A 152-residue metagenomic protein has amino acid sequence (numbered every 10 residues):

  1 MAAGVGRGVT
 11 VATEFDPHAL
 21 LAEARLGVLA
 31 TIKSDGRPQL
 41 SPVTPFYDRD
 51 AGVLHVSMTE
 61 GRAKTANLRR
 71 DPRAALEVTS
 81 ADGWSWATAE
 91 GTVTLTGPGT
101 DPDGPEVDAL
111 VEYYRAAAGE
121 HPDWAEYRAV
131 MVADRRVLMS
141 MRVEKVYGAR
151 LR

Functional and structural regions predicted by a protein language model:
M1-L26: Extreme N-terminal tail/first-helix region
A2-T10, S85-R152: Charged, gly/pro-rich active-site loop segments
A12-F15, T59, A63, V132: Residues at secondary-structure transition points
H18, F46, A66, A129-M131: Short secondary-structure boundary/capping segments
L21-A22, R69-R70, V132: Alpha-helix boundary recognition
A24-E60, A66-L68, A74-V78, W86-T88: Short beta-strand segments
R25-L26, R73, P122, V146: Generic structural signal for secondary-structure transition and capping sites
D82: AMP-binding (ANL) adenylation modules
